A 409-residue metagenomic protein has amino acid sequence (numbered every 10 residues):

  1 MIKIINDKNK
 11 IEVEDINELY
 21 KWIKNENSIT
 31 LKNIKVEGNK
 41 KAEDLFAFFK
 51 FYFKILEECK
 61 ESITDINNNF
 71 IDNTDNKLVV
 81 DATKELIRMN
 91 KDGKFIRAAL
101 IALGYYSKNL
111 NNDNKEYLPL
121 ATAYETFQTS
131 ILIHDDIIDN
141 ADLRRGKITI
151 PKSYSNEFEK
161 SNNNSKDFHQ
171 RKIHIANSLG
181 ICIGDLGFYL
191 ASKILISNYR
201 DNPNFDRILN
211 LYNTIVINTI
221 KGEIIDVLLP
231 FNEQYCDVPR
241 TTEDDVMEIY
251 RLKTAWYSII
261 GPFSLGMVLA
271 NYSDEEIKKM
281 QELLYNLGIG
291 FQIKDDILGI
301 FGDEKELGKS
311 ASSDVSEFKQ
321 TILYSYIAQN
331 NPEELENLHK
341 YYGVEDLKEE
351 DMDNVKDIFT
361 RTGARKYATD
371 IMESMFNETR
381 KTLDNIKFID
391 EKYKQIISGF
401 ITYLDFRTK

Functional and structural regions predicted by a protein language model:
M1-N6: Short aromatic-glycine-(Arg/Gly/Cys) micro-motifs in beta-strand/loop hairpins
K8, E12, I16-Y124, T129 (+4 more regions): Conserved N-terminal diphosphate/IPP-binding helix and adjacent helical/loop segment of trans-prenyltransferase domains
F51-E58, S62-V80, R88-A99, S178-L190 (+1 more regions): All-alpha helical catalytic cores of prenyl diphosphate-utilizing isoprenoid enzymes
T74, I297-L307, L335-Y342, D351-D353 (+1 more regions): A glycine-biased, small/acidic residue-tolerant capping/turn segment at secondary-structure junctions
D75-F127, D244-L287, L323-A328, F376-K409: Alpha-helical phosphate/pyrophosphate-handling elements in metalloenzyme active cores
L103, A123, N140, L211-I215 (+5 more regions): Short acidic/histidine-centered micro-motifs embedded in hydrophobic/aromatic stretches that mark compact functional
R144-G184, Y235-A255, K279-E282, E304-N330 (+1 more regions): Divalent-cation-assisted or electrostatically stabilized phosphate/pyrophosphate-binding catalytic cores
I196, A328-E334: Helix-loop-helix
